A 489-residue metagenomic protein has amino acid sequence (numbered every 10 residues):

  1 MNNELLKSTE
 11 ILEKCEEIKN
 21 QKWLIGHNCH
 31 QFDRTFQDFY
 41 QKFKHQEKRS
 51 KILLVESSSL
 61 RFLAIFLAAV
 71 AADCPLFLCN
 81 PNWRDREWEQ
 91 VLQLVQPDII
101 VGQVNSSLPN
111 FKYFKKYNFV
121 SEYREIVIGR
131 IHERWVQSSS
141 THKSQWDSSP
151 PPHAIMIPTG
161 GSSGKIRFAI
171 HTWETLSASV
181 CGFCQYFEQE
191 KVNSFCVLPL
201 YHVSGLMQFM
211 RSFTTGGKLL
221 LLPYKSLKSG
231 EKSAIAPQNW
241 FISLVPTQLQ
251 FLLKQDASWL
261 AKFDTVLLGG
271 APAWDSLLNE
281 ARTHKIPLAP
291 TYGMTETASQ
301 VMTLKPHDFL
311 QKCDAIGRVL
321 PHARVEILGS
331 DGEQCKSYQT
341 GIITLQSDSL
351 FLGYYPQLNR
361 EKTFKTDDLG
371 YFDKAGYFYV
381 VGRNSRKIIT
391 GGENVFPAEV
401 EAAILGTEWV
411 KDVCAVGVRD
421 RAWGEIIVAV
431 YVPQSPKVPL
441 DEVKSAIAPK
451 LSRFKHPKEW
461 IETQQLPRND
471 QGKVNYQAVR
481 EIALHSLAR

Functional and structural regions predicted by a protein language model:
F39-W83, V197, N394: Conserved AMP-binding/adenylate-forming
P152-C181: Conserved AMP-binding A3 loop
S177-N193, Y201-F241, Q255: Conserved AMP-binding/adenylation subdomain of ANL enzymes
F241-L244, L253-K312, R324: Gly/Ser/Thr-rich phosphate-binding loop
K312, R324-L345, K374-A375, P436-L440 (+1 more regions): Conserved beta-loop-beta connector loops within the AMP-binding
R318-H322, E333-T363, E393-V395: Conserved ATP/PPi-binding loop(s) of AMP-dependent carboxylate-activating enzymes
S347, L369-K455: AMP-binding/adenylate-forming catalytic core of the ANL superfamily
L451-V474: AMP-binding/adenylate-forming catalytic domain of the ANL superfamily
